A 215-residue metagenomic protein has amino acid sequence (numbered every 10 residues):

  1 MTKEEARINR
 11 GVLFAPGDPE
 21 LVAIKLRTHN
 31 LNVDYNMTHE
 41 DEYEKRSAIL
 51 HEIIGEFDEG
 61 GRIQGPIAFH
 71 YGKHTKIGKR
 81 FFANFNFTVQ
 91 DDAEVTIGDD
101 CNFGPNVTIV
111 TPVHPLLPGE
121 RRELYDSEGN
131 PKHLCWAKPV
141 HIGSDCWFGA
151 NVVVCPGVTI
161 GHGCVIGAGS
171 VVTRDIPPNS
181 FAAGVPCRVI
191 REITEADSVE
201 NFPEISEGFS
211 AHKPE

Functional and structural regions predicted by a protein language model:
M1-G60, L116, C187-E215: Terminal amphipathic alpha-helical/low-complexity segments used for targeting or macromolecular assembly
E5-A6, I53, P131-K132, K138-P139 (+1 more regions): Short secondary-structure boundary/capping segments
N9, H141-G143, P177: Residue-level recognition of short, solvent-exposed, well-ordered loop/turn junctions that link secondary-structure
H39-E40, Y71, D91, I176: Residues at alpha-helix boundaries and short interhelical turns
I67-I77, F82-V158, V185-P186, E192-F202: Flexible, glycine/small-residue-enriched loop-and-beta-strand segment within the central core of proteins
V153-A183, C187: C-terminal/domain-terminus segments
